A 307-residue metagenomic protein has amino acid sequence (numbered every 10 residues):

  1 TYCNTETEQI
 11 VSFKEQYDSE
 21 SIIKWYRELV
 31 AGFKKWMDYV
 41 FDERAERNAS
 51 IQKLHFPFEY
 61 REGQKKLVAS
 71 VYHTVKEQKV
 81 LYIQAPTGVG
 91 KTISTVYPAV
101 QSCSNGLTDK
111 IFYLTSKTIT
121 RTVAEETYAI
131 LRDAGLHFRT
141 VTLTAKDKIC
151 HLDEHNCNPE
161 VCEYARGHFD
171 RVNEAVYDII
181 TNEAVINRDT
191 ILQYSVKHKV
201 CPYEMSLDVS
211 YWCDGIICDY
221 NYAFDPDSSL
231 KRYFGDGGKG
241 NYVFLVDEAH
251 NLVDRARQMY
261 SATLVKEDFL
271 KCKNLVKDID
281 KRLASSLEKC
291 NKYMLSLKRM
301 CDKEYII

Functional and structural regions predicted by a protein language model:
T1-I23: Nucleic-acid nuclease catalytic cores
D18-Q52: Polybasic (Lys/Arg-rich)
F41-Q84: Conserved pre-motif I regulatory segment
R47-A49, L54, L107-I216, N221-F224 (+3 more regions): A substrate-engagement module of RecA-like helicase motors
Y72-H73, T92-L107, T127-L131: Walker A/P-loop NTP-binding motif
K76-P98, K110: Walker A/P-loop
K79-I83, D109-I111, G215-C218, Y242-F244: Generic beta-sheet signal
T95, Q101, T122, E126 (+2 more regions): Signature of the SF2 helicase/ATPase Hel1-core->accessory helical subdomain module
